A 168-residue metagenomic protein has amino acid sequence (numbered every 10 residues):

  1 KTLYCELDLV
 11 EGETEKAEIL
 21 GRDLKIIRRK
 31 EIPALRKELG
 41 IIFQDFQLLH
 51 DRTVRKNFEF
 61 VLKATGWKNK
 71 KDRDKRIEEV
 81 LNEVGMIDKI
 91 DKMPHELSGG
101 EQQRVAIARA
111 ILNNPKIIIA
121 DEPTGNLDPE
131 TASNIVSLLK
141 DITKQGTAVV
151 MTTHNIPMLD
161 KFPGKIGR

Functional and structural regions predicted by a protein language model:
L7-D8: Helix-to-loop junction immediately C-terminal to a conserved catalytic motif
E15-D23: Conserved ABC transporter NBD signature motif
R52-F60: Short coil-to-helix segment of the ABC ATPase nucleotide-binding domain corresponding to the Q-loop/switch region
M93-L97, E101-Q103: Conserved ABC ATPase signature
N114: Conserved catalytic motifs of ABC-family nucleotide-binding domains
I118-D121: Catalytic Walker B motif of ABC-type/P-loop ATPase nucleotide-binding domains
P129-T131: Helix N-cap at the start of a conserved alpha-helix in ABC-type nucleotide-binding domains
